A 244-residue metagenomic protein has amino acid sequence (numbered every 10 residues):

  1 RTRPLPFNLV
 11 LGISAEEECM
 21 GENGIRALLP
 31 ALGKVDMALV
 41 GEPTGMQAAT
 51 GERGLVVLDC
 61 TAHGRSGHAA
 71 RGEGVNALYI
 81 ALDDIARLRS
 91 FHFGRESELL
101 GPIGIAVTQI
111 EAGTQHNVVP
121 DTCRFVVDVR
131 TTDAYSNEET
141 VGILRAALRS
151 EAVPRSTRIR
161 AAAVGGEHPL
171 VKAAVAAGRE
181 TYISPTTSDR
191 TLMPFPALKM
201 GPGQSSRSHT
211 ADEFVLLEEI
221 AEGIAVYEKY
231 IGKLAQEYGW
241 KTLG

Functional and structural regions predicted by a protein language model:
R1-V57, T61: Acidic/histidine-rich catalytic neighborhood of metal-dependent amide-processing enzymes
A15-E17, P43, A48-G51, V57-G244: Metal-dependent amide/peptide-bond hydrolase catalytic core, centered on the "pita-bread" metallohydrolase fold
